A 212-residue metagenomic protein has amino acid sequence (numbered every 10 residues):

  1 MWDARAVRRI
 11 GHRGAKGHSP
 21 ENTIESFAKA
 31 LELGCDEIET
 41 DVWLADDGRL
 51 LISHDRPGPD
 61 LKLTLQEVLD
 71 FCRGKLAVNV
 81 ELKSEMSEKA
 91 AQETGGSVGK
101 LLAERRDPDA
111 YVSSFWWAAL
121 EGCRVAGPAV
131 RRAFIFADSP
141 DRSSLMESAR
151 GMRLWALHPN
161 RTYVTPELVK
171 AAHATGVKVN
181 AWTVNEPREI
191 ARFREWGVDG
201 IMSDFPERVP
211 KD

Functional and structural regions predicted by a protein language model:
M1-D212: Phosphate-group recognition and catalysis centered on beta-loop-alpha active-site segments
